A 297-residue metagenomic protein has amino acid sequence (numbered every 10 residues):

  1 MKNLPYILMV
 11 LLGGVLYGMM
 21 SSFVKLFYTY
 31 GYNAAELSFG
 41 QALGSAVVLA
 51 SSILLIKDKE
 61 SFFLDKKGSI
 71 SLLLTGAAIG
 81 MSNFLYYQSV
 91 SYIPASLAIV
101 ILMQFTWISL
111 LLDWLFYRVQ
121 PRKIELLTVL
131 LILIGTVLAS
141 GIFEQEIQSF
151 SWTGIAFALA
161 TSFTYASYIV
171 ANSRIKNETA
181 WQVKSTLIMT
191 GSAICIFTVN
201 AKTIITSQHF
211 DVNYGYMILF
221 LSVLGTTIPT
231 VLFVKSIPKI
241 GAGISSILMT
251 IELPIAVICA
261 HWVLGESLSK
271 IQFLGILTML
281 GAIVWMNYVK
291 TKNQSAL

Functional and structural regions predicted by a protein language model:
M1-G40, A77, L85, I147-R174 (+1 more regions): Glycine-/small-residue-enriched transmembrane alpha-helix faces in small-molecule transporters and effluxers
L4-M9, A35-L55, L127-I134, T153-A160 (+2 more regions): Hydrophobic alpha-helical transmembrane segments of multi-pass integral membrane proteins, especially transporters
L8, G40, A98-Q104, N172-A193 (+1 more regions): Helix-helix packing/entry segments at the starts of transmembrane helices
L16-M19, I56-S96, L138, S222-I240: Specific transmembrane alpha-helical segments of multi-pass solute transporters/efflux pumps, especially DMT/EamA
F27, L37, Q41, S89 (+7 more regions): Hydrophobic/aromatic residues within transmembrane alpha-helices of multi-pass small-molecule transporters
A42, G141, Y214, T250-L297: C-terminal-most transmembrane helix of multi-pass membrane proteins
V48, F105-L130, P254-F273: C-terminal transmembrane-helix exit sites in multi-pass transporters
L49, P121-F143, I196, I271-K290: Hydrophobic transmembrane alpha-helices of multi-pass small-molecule transport proteins
